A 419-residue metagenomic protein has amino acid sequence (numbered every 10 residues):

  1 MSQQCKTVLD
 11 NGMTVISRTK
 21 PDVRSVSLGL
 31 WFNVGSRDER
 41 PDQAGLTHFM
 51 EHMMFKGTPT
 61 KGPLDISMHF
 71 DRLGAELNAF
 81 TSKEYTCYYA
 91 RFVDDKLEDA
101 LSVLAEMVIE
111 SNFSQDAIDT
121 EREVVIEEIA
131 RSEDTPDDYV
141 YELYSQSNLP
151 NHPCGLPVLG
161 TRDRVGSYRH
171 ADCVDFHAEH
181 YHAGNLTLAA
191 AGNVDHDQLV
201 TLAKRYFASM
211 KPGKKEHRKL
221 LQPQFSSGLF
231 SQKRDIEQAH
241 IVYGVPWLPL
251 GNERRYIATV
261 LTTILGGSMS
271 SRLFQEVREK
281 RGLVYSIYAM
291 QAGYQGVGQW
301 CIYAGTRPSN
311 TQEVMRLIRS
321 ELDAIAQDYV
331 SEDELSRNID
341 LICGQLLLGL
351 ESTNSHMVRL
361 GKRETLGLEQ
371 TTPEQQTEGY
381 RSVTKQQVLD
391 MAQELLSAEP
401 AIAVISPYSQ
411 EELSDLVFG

Functional and structural regions predicted by a protein language model:
Q3, V8, T19, P63-K215 (+7 more regions): Charge-rich, well-structured scaffold segments of protease-associated domains
D22, S27-R91, I264-L283, Y294: M16/MPP (pitrilysin/insulinase) zinc-metallopeptidase core fold and M16-derived inactive scaffolds
D42, R254-Y256: Short glycine/proline-enriched turns and hinge-like loops at secondary-structure junctions
G228: Flexible, small-/acidic-enriched active-site or ligand-binding loops
